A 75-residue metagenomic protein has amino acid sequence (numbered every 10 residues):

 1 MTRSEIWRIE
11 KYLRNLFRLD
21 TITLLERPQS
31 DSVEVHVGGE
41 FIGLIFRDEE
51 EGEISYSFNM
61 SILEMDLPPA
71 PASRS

Functional and structural regions predicted by a protein language model:
M1-S75: Terminal leader/tail segments of proteins
